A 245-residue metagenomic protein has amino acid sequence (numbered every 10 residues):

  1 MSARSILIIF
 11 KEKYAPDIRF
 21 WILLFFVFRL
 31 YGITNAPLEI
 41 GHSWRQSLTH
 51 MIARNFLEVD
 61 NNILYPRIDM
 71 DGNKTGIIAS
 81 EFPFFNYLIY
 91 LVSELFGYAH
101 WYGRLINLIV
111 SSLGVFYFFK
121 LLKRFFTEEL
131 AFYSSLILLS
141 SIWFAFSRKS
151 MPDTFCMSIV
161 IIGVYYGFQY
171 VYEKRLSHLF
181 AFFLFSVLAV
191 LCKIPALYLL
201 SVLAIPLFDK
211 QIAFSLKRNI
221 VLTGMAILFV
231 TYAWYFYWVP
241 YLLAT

Functional and structural regions predicted by a protein language model:
M1-Y31, I212, R218-I227: Start-transfer (signal-anchor) and selected internal transmembrane alpha helices of multi-pass inner/ER membrane
F25-F28, A131-S140, Y165, S186-V190 (+1 more regions): Short helix- or helix-capping micro-motifs that position conserved polar/aromatic residues at function-defining sites
L30-N35, Q46-I77, F84: Extracytosolic helix-loop segments that constitute the early lumenal/periplasmic catalytic or substrate-binding loops
L48-V59, L188, L199-T245: Transmembrane-lumen/periplasm boundary regions of multi-pass, lipid-linked membrane glycan transferases
Y102-F125, I162-Y166: Transmembrane-helix motifs of polytopic, lipid-linked glycan transferases
K123-E129, G163-A181, A189: Membrane-interface transmembrane helices that cradle and orient dolichyl/undecaprenyl
S135, Y166, H178-I194, L200-S201 (+1 more regions): Membrane-interface alpha helices of multi-pass inner-membrane proteins
A145-C156: Short acidic/glycine- and proline-prone juxtamembrane loop motifs at membrane-interface regions of multi-pass membrane
